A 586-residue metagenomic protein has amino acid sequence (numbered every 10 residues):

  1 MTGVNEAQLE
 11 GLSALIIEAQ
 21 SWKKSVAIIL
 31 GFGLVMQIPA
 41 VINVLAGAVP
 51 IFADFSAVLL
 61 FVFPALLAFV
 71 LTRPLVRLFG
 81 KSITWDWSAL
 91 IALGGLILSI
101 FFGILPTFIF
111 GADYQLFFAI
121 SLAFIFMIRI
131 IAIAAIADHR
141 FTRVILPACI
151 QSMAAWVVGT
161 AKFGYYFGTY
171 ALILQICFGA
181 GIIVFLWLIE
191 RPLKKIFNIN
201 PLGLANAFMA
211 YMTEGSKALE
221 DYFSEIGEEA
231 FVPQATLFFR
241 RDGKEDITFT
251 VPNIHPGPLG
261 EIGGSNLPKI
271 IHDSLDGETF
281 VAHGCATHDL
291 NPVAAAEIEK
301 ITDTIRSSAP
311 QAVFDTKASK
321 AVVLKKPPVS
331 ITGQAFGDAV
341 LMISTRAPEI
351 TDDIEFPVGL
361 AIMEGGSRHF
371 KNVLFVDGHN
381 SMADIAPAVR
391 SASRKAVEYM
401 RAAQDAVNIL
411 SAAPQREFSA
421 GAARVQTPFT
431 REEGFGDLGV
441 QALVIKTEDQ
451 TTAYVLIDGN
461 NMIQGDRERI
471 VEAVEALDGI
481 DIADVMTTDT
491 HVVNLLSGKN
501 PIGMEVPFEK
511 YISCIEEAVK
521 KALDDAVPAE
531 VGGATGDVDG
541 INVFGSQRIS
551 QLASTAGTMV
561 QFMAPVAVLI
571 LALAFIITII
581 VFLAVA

Functional and structural regions predicted by a protein language model:
T2-A586: Terminal domain-initiation and capping elements
